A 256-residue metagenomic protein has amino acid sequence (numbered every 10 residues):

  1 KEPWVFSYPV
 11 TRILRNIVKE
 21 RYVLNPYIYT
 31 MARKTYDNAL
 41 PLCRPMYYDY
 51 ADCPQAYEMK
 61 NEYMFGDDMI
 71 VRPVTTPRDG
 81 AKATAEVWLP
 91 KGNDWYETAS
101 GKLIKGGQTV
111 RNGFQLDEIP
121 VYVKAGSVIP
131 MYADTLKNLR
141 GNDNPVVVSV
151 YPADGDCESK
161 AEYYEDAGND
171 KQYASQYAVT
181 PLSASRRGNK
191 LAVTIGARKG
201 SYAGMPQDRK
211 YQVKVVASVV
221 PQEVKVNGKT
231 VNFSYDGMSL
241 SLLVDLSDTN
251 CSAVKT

Functional and structural regions predicted by a protein language model:
K1-P221: Catalytic core of carbohydrate-active enzymes
G107-Q108, T249-T256: Solvent-exposed, conformationally flexible loop/turn segments
V219-G228, A253-T256: A short amphipathic beta-strand at an alpha->beta junction
N227-S252: Extracellular/luminal ectodomains and secreted, surface-exposed scaffolds of diverse proteins
